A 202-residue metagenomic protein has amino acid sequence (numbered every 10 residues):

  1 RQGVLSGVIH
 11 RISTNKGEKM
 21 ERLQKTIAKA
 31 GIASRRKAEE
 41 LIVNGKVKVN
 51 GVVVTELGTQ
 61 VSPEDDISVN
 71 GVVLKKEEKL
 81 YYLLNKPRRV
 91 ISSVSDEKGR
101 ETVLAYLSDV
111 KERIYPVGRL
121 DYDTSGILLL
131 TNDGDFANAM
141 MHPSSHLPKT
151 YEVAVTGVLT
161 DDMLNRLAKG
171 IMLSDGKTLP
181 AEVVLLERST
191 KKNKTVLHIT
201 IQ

Functional and structural regions predicted by a protein language model:
R1-K19: Short, Lys/Arg-enriched N-terminal segments with co-localized hydrophobic residues within the first ~10-30 amino acids
N15-Q202: Basic, flexible Lys/Arg- and Gly-enriched helix-loop patches that mediate nucleic-acid binding at interfaces with rRNA
